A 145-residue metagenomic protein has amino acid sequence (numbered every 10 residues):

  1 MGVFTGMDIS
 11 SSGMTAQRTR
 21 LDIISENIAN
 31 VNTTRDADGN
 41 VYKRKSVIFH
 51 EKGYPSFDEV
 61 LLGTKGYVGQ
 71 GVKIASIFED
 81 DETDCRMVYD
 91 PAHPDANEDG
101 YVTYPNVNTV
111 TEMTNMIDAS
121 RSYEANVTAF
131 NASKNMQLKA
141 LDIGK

Functional and structural regions predicted by a protein language model:
M1-K145: Amphipathic alpha-helical polymerization modules
